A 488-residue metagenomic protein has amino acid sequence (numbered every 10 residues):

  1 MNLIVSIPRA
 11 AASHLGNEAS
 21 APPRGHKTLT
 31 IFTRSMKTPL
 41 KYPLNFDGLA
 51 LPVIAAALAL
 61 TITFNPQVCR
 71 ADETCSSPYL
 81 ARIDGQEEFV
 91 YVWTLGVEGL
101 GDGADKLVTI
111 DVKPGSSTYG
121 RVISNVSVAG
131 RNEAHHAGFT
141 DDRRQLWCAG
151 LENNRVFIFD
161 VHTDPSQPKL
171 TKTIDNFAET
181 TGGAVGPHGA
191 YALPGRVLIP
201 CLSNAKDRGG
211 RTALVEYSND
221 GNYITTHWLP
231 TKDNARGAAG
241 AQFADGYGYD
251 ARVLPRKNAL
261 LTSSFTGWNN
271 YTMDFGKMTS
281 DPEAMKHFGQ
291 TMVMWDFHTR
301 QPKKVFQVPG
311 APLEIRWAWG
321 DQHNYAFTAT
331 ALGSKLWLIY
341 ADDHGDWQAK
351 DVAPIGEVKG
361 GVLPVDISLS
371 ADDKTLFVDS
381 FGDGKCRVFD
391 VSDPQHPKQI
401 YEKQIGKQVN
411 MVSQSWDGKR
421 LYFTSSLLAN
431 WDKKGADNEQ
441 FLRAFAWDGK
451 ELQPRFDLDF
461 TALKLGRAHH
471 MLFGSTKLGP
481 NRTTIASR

Functional and structural regions predicted by a protein language model:
D72-V112, Y119-D142, C148: Beta-strand-rich domains and repeat architectures in extracellular enzymes and scaffolds, especially beta-propellers
T74-L80, D102, A129-D141, E179-L193 (+5 more regions): Beta-rich, blade/repeat-based domains predominating in secreted/periplasmic proteins but also intracellular
V92-D102, P200-G210, S263-H287, T424-L442: Short, conserved, GDST-rich strand-edge loop motifs in beta-rich repeat architectures
I110-S117, F159-P168, N219-N222, L338-Q348 (+2 more regions): Short loop/turn segments immediately following beta-strands, especially the blade-tip and inter-blade linker loops
Y119-G189: Blade-loop segments of beta-propeller domains
T140, A241-R387: Beta-propeller domains
H162-P255: Asp-box/WD-like beta-propeller blade repeats and closely related beta-sheet repeat scaffolds
G360-G435: Loop/turn-rich, solvent-exposed surfaces of beta-rich toroidal or solenoidal domains
